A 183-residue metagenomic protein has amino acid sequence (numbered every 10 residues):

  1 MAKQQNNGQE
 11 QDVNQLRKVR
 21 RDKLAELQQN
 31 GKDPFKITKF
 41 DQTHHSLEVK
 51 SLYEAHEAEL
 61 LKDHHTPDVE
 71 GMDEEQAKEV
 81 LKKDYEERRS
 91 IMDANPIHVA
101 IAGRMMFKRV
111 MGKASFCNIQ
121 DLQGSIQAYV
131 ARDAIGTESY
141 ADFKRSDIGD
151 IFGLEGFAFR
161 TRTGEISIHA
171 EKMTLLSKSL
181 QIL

Functional and structural regions predicted by a protein language model:
M1-L183: Class II aminoacyl-tRNA synthetase catalytic cores and aaRS-like
